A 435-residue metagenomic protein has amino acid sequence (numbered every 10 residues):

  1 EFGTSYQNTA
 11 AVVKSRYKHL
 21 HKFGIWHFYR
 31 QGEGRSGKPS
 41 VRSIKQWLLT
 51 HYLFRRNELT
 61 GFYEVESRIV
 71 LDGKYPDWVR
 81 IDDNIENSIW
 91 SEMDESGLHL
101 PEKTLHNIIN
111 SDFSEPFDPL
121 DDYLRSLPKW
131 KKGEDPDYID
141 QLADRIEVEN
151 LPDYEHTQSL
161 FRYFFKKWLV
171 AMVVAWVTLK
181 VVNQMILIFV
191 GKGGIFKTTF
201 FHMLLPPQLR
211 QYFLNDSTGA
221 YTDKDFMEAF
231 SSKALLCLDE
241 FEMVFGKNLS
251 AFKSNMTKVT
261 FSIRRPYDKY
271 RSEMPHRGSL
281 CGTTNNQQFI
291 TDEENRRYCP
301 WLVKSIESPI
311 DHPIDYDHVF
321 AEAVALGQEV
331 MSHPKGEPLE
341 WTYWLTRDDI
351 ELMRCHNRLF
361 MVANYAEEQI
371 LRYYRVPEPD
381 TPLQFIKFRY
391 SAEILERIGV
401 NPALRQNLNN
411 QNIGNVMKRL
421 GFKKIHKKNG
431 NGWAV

Functional and structural regions predicted by a protein language model:
E1-D137, Q141, H156-S159, Y163 (+3 more regions): N-terminal nucleic-acid engagement/recognition segments and initiation subdomains in replication, restriction
S111-S231: P-loop NTPase catalytic core of nucleic-acid-dependent motor ATPases
F226-S231, R265-T283: AAA+/SF3 P-loop NTPase mechanochemical coupling elements
S232-A234, H276-S279, E293-C299: Short glycine-/polar-rich loops that comprise or flank the Walker A/P-loop and associated switch/sensor motifs
A234-M256, I290-E294: Conserved AAA+/SF3 P-loop NTPase catalytic/coupling segment centered on the Walker-B
L249-S272: Conserved catalytic/switch belt of AAA+ P-loop NTPases
I290-S308: A short helix-turn-beta junction within AAA+ P-loop NTPase domains corresponding to the substrate/partner-engaging
K335-V435: DNA transaction DNA-binding modules
